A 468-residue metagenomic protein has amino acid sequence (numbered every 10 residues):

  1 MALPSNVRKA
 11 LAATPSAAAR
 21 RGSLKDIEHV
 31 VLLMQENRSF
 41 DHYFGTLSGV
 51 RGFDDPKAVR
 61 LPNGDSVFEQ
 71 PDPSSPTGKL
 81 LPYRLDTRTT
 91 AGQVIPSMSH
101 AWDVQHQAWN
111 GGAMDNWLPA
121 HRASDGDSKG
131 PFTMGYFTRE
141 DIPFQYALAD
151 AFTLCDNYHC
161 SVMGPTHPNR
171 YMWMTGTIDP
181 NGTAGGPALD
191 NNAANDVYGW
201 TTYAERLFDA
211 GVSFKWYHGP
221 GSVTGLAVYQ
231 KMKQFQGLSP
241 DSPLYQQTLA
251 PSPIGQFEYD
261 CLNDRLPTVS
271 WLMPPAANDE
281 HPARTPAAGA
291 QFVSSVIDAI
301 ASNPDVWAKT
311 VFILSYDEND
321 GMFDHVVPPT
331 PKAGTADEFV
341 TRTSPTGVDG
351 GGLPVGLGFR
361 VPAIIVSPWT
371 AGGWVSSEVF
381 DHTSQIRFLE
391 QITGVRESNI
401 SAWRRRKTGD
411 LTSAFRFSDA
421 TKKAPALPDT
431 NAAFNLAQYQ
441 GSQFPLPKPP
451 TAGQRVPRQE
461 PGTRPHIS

Functional and structural regions predicted by a protein language model:
M1-S468: N-terminal pro-sequences and low-complexity stem/linker regions of secreted or lumenal proteins
